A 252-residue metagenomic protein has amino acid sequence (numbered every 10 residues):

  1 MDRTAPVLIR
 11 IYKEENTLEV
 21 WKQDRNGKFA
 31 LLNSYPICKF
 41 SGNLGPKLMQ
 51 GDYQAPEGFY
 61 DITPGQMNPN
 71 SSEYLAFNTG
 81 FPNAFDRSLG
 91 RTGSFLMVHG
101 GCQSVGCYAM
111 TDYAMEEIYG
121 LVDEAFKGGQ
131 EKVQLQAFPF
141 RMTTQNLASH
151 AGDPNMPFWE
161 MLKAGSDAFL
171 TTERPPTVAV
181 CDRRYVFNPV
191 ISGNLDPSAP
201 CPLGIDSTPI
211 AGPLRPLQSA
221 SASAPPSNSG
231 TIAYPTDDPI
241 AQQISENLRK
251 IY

Functional and structural regions predicted by a protein language model:
M1, F81-G101, A224-P226, G230-I232 (+2 more regions): Glycine/serine-rich loop-strand microenvironments at binding/catalytic pocket rims
M1-L8, E19-K22, I37-Q50, E57-T63 (+2 more regions): N-terminal post-signal-peptidase region of extra-cytosolic proteins
P6, K13-E14: Active-site-adjacent structural elements in enzyme catalytic domains
E14, P36-G42, L135-T143: Acidic helix-start/capping segments at beta-turn-to-alpha-helix junctions
Q23-G27: Short loop/turn segments immediately following beta-strands, especially the blade-tip and inter-blade linker loops
L31-N33: Residue-level detector of beta-propeller blades
G51-I210: Exported/periplasmic cell-wall-interacting domains
T177, C181-Y252: Proline-rich, low-complexity linker regions of envelope-associated factors in Gram-negative bacteria
